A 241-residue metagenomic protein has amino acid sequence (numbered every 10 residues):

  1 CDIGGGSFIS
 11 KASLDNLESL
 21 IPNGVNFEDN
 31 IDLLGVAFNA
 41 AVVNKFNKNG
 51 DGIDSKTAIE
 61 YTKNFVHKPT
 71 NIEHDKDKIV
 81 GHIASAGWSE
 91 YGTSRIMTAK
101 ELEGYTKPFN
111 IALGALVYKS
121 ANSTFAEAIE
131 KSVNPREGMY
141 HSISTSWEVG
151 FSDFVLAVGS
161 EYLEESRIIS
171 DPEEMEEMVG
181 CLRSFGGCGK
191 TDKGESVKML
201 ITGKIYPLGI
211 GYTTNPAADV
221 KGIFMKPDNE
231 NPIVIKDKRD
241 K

Functional and structural regions predicted by a protein language model:
C1-W88: Polar/acidic, low-complexity leader/linker segments enriched in S/T/G and N/D
E60-N71, G81, T93, G104 (+2 more regions): A glycine-biased structural micro-motif
K78-I83, W88-Y91, F154-L156, A218-D219: Flexible loop/turn segments at secondary-structure boundaries
Y105-D240: Residue microenvironments linked to proteolytic maturation and disulfide-stabilized extracellular modules
